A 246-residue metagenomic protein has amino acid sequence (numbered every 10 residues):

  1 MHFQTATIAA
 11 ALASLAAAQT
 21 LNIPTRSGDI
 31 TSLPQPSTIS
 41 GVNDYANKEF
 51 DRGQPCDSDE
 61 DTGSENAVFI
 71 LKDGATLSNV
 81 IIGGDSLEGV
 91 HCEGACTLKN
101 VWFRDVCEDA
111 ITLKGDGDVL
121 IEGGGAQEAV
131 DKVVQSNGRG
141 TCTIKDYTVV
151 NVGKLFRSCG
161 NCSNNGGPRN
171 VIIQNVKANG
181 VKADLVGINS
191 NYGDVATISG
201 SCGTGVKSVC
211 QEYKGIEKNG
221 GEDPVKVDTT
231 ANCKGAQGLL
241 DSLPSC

Functional and structural regions predicted by a protein language model:
M1-T20: Fungal secretory targeting signals
I8, A67, I188: Short, flexible active-site loop motifs that bind/organize anionic cofactors or intermediates
L15, V80-G84, V101: Generic N-terminal helix/loop capping motif
Q19-S37, N47-T62, V90-C246: Extracellular beta-rich repeat passengers
S40-N43, N47-E49, G53, G63-A67 (+1 more regions): LRR N-terminal entry segment and analogous cap-like coil->beta motifs
